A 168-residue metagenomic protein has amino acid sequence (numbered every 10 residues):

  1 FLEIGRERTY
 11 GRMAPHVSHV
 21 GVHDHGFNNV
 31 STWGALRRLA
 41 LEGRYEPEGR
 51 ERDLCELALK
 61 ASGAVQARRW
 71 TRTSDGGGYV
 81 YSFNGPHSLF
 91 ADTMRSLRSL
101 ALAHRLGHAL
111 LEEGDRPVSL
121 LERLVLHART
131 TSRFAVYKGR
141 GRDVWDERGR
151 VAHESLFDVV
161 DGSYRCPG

Functional and structural regions predicted by a protein language model:
F1-G168: Glycan-recognition and catalytic cores of secretory/periplasmic carbohydrate-active enzymes
